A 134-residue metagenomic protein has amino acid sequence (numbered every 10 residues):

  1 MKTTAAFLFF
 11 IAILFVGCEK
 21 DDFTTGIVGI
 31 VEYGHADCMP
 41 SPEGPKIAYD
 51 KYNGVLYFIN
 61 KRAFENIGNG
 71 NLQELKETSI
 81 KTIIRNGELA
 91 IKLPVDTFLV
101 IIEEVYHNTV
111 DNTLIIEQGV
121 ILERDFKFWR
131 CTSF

Functional and structural regions predicted by a protein language model:
K2-L8: Sec-dependent signal peptide recognition, specifically the positively charged N-region followed immediately by
L14-G17: C-terminal motif of bacterial Sec signal peptides marking the signal peptidase cleavage site
E19-D21: Bacterial signal peptide processing site
T25-G34: A short, amphipathic beta-strand motif
H35-E74, V95: Short, ordered, surface-exposed loop/turn motifs in non-cytosolic proteins
S79, R85-L93: Short, surface-exposed beta-strand/beta-hairpin micro-motifs centered on an aromatic residue
A90-L99, V105-Y106: Short Pro-Gly-centered beta-turn/loop motif in secreted/extracellular proteins
E104-F134: Structured interaction patches on ligand/partner-binding surfaces of diverse proteins
